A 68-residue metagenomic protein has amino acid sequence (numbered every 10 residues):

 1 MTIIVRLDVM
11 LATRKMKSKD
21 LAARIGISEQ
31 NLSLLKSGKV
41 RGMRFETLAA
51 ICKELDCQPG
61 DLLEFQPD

Functional and structural regions predicted by a protein language model:
M1-M16: A short, Lys/Arg-rich alpha-helix, primarily the initiator
D8, K19, A49: Residues within the helices of the helix-turn-helix
V9, L34, R41, K53 (+1 more regions): Short, charged recognition helix plus adjacent turn of helix-turn-helix-like nucleic-acid-binding domains
L11, A22, C52: The alpha-helix within a helix-turn-helix
M16, M43-E46: Residue-level signal for the short linker/turn that defines the boundary of a DNA-recognition helix
M16-L34: Short alpha-helical DNA-recognition segment
N31, S37-K39, T47: Amphipathic, hydrophobic secondary-structure cores in small proteins
E46-D61: DNA major-groove recognition helix of helix-turn-helix/homeodomain DNA-binding modules
